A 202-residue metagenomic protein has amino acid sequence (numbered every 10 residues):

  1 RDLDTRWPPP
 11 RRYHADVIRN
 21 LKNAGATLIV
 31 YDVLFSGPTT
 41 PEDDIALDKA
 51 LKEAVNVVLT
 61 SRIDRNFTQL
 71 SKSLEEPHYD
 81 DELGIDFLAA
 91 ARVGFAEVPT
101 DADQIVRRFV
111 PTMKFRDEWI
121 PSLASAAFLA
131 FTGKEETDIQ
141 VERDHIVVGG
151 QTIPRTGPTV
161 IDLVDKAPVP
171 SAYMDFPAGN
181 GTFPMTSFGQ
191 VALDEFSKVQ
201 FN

Functional and structural regions predicted by a protein language model:
R1-G157, K198-N202: Non-transmembrane functional regions of envelope-associated proteins
Q104, T156-V160, V164-P170, F176-N202: Extracytoplasmic
